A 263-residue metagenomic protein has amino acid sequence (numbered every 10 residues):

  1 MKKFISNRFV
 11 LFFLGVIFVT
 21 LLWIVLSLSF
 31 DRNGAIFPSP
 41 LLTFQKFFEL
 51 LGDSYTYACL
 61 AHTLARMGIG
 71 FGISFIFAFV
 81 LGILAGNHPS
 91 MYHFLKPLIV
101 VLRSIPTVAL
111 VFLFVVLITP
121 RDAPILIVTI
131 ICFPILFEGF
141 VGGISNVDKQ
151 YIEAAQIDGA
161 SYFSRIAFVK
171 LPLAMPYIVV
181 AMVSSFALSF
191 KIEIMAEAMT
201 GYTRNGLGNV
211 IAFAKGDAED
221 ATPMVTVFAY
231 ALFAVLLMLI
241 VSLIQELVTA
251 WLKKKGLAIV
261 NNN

Functional and structural regions predicted by a protein language model:
M1-I17, L239-N263: Transmembrane alpha-helical segments of polytopic membrane transport and secretion proteins
K3, S29-G72: Periplasmic/extracellular loop-to-transmembrane helix junction in inner-membrane transport proteins
L11, Y57, A61-G70, R103 (+4 more regions): Alpha-helical transmembrane segments of multi-pass membrane proteins
I69-I99: Transmembrane-helix boundary motif in ABC transporter permease subunits
V100-I135, G142: Generic hydrophobic transmembrane alpha-helix motif, especially the helices
L126-I130, F163-M195: Transmembrane alpha-helices
G139-I178, L207: Short cytoplasmic-facing helical segments at TM-TM junctions of multi-pass membrane proteins
G206-Q245: Hydrophobic alpha-helical transmembrane segments of polytopic membrane proteins
